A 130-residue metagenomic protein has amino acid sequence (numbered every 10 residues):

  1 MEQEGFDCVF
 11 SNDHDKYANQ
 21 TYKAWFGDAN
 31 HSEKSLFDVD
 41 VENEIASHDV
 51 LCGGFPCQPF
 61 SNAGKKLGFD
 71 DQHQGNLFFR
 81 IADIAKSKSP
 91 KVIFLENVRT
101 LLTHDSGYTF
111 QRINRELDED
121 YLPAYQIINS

Functional and structural regions predicted by a protein language model:
M1-G5: Conserved SAM-binding loop of SAM-dependent methyltransferases across substrates and taxa, primarily the Class I
F6-D13: Conserved SAM-binding motif I beta-strand of class I
V9, N30-H31, I93: Hydrophobic residues within beta-strands of alpha/beta enzymes
K16-Q20: Short alpha-helix immediately C-terminal to the canonical SAM-binding loop
D28-L36: Conserved SAM-binding strand-loop segment of SAM-dependent methyltransferases
V39-H48, Q58-S130: Class I S-adenosyl-L-methionine
F55: Glycine-rich, N-terminal phosphate-binding loop of Rossmann-like dinucleotide-binding domains
